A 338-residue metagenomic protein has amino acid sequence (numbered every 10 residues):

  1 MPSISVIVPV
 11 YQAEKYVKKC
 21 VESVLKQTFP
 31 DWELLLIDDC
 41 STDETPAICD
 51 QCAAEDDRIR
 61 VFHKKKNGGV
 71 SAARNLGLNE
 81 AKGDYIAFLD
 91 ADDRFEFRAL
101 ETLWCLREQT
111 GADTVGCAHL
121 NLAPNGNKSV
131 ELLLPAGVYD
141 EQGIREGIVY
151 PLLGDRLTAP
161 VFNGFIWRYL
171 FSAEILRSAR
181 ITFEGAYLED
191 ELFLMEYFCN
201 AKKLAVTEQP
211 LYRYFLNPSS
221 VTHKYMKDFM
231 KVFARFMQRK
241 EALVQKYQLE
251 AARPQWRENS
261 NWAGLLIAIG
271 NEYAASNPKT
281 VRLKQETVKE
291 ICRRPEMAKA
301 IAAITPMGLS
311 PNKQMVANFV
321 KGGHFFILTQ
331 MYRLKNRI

Functional and structural regions predicted by a protein language model:
M1-L25: N-proximal low-complexity "stem/linker" segments adjacent to membrane-targeting elements
S5-V8, L35-L36, H63, C199: Short hydrophobic beta-strand elements that form part of the catalytic alpha/beta core underpinning NDP-sugar/donor
K18, D43-C52, R58, R94 (+1 more regions): Acidic helix N-cap motif at the loop->helix transition within catalytic regions of sugar-transfer enzymes
S23, P30, D38-A47, K66: A conserved acidic beta->alpha catalytic loop
K64-A81, F88: Glycine-rich, basic loop-to-helix element that forms the pyrophosphate-binding segment of sugar-nucleotide handling
A91-L188, L192-A205, F215-Y225: Donor-binding/catalytic cores of nucleotide-activated saccharide and glycerol-phosphate transferases/polymerases
A112, A274-I338: Membrane-interface aromatic/basic loop that binds lipid-linked glycans or pyrophosphate carriers, typified by
A186-Y187, L194, K203-F236, E250 (+1 more regions): Nucleotide-sugar-dependent glycosyltransferase catalytic core
